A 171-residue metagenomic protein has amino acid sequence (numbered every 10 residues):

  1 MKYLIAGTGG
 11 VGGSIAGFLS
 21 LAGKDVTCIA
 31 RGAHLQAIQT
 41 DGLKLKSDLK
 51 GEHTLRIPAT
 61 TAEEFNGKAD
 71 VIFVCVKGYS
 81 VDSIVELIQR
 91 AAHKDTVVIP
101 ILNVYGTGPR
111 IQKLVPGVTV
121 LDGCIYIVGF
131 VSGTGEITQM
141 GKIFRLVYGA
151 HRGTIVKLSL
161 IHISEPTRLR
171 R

Functional and structural regions predicted by a protein language model:
M1-S47: NAD(P)+-binding Rossmann beta1-loop-alpha1 motif at the extreme N-terminus of oxidoreductases
I5, C28-R31, V74-C75, P100-I101 (+2 more regions): Active-site-adjacent beta-strand anchor residues
A30, L49, E63, L102 (+3 more regions): Residues at the C-termini of beta-strands that transition into short coil/loop
H34-A37, G108-P109, I155-V156: Short, charged/polar "capping" segments at the starts of alpha-helices and the immediately preceding loops
K44-S47, P116-G117, I137-G141: Short, hinge-like loop/turn segments at secondary-structure boundaries
E52-E136: Rossmann-like NAD(P)(H) cofactor-binding subdomain of soluble oxidoreductases
G135-S159: Short beta-strand and adjoining strand-loop segment in the mid-core of the Rossmann-like NAD(P)-dependent dehydrogenase
I161-R171: Single conserved hydrophobic/aromatic residue that forms the stacking wall/gate of nucleotide- or nucleobase-binding
